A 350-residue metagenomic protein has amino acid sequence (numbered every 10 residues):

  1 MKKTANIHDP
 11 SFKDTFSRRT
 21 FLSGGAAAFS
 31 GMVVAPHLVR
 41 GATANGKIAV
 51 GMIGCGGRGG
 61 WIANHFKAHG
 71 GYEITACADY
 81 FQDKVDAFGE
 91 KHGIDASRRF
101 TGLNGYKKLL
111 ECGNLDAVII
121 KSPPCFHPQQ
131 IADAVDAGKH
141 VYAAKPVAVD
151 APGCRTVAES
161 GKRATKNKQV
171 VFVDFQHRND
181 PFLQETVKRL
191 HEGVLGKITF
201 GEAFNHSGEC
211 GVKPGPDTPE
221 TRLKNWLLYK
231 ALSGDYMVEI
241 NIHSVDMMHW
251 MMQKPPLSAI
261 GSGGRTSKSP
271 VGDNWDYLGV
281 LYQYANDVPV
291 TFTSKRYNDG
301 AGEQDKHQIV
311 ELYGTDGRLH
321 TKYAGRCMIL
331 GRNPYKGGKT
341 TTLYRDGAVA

Functional and structural regions predicted by a protein language model:
I7-F29: N-terminal secretory signal peptides and thylakoid transit peptides that target proteins across membranes
G25-H92, M248: N-terminal Rossmann-like dinucleotide-binding module
G54, K166-G272, V280-Y282, P289-V290 (+3 more regions): Predominantly a Rossmann-like dinucleotide-binding segment in NAD(P)-dependent oxidoreductases
F88-I94, S160, A164: Short, conserved SAM-binding/catalytic segment of Class I S-adenosyl-L-methionine-dependent methyltransferases
R98-D116, I120: A structured beta-alpha segment of the ubiquitous adenosine-cofactor-binding alpha/beta core
P123-P124, P128-R178, G193: Beta-strand-loop-alpha-helix segment that lines the small-molecule cofactor/substrate pocket of alpha/beta enzymes
P270, N286-A350: NAD(P)-dinucleotide binding in Rossmann-like oxidoreductases
